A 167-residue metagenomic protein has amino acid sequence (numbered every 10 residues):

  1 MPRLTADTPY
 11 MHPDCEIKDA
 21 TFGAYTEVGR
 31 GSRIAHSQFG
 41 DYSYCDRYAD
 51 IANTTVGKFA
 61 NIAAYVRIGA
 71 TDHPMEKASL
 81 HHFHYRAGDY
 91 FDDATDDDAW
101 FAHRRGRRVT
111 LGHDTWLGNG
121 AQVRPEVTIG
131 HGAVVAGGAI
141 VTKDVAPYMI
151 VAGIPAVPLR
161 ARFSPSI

Functional and structural regions predicted by a protein language model:
L4-V127, I154-P155, F163: Flexible, glycine/small-residue-enriched loop-and-beta-strand segment within the central core of proteins
A64, G137-A139: Active-site-proximal glycine-rich helix-loop-beta segment
E76, A139, K143, P147-M149 (+1 more regions): Glycine-centered loop/turn positions within well-structured domains that cap or flank conserved ligand/cofactor-binding
V123-G130, A139-T142: Beta-rich strand-turn-strand
G130-A133, A146-Y148: Conserved catalytic segment of ABC-fold P-loop ATPases
V135, G153: Conserved G/P- and acidic residue-centered "switch" motifs that form tight phosphate/ATP-binding loops in soluble
M149, P155-I167: Conserved beta-strand-loop-alpha-helix hinge in the C-terminal portion of ABC ATPase nucleotide-binding domains
